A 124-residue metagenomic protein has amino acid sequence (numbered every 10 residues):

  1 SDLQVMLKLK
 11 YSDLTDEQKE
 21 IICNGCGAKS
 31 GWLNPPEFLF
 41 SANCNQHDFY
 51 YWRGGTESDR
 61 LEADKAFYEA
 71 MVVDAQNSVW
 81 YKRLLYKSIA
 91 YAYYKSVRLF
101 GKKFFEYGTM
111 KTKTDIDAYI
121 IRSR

Functional and structural regions predicted by a protein language model:
S1-R124: Extended terminal accessory/targeting regions
